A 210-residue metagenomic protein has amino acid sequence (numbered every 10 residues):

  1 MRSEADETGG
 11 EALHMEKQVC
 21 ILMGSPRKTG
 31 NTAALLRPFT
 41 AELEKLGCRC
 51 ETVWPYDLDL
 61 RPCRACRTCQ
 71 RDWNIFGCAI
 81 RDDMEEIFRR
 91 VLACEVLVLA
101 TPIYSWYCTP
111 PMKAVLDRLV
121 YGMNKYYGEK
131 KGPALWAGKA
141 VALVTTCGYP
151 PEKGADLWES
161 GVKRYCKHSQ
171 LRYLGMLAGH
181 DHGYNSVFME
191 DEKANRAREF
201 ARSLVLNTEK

Functional and structural regions predicted by a protein language model:
R2, G9-T101, S105-N124, G128 (+1 more regions): N-terminal beta1-alpha1-beta2 submodule of the flavodoxin-like/Rossmannoid cofactor-binding fold
T8-G9, L135: Feature targets compositionally biased, intrinsically disordered low-complexity regions with long contiguous runs
Q18, R49, A140, R172-Y173: Residues at the starts of beta-strands that form the adenosine-phosphate
G122-Y126, A137, R172-L174: Short, structured loop/turn "capping" segments at alpha-beta junctions
G128-S169: Short, glycine-/small-residue-rich phosphate/pyrophosphate-handling segment
G175-H180: Beta-strand-loop-alpha "switch" segments that mediate conformational coupling across diverse proteins
